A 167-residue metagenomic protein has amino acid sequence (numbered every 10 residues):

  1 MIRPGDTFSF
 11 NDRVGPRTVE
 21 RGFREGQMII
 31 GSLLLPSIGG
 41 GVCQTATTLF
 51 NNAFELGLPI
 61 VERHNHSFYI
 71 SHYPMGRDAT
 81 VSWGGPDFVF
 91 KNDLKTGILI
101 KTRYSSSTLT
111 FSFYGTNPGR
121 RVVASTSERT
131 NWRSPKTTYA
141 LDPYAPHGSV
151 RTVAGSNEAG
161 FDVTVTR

Functional and structural regions predicted by a protein language model:
M1-R167: Well-ordered beta-sheet/strand-loop patches within structured domains
